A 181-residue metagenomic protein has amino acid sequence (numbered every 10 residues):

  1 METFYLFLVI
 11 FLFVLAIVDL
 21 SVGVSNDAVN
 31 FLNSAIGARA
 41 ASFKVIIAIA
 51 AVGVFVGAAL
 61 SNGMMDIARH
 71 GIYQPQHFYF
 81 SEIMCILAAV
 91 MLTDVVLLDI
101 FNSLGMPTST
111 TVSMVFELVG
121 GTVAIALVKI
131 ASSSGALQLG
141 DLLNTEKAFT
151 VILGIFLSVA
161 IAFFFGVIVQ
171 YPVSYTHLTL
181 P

Functional and structural regions predicted by a protein language model:
M1-I10, D66-C85: Helix-loop-helix hairpins and the membrane-proximal interhelical loops of multi-pass alpha-helical transport proteins
Y5-V18, L92: Membrane-embedded alpha-helical segments that form the functional core of polytopic membrane enzymes, especially those
L12, A50, M84-V96: Alpha-helical transmembrane segments of multi-pass membrane proteins
I17-L20, V24, A28, V54-D66 (+6 more regions): Transmembrane alpha-helical segments of multi-pass membrane transport proteins and ion-pumping complexes
V24-L32, I36, A40, L104-V119: Short, non-helical or kinked segments that cap or interrupt transmembrane helices
A40-A50: Membrane-interface alpha-helices at helix entry/exit sites of multi-pass transporters
Q138-A160: Structural signal for the N-terminal portions of transmembrane helices and their immediately preceding loop/interface
T176-P181: Conserved small/polar residues in nucleotide/adenosyl-binding loops
